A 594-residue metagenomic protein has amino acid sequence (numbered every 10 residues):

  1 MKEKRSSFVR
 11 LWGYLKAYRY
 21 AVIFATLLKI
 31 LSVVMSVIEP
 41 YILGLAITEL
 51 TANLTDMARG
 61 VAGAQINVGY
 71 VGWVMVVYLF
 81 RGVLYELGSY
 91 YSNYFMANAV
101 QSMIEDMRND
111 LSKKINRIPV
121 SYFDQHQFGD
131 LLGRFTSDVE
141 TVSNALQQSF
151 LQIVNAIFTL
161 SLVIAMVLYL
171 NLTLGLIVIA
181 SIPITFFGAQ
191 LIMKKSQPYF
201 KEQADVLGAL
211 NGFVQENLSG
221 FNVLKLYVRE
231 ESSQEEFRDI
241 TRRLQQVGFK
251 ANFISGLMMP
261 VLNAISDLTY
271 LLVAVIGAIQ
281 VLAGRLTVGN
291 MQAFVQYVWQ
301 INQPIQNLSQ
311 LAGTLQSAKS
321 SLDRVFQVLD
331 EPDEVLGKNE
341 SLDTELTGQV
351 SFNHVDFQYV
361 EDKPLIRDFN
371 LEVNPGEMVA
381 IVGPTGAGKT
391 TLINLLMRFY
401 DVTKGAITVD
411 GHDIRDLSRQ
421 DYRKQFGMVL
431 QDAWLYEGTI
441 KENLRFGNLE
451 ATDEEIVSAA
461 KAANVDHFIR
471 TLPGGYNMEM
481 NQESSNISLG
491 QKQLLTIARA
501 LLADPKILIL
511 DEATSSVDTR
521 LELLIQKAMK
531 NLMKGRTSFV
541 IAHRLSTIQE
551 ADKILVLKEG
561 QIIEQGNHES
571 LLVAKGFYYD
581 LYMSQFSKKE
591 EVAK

Functional and structural regions predicted by a protein language model:
M1-K2, Q101, N109-G133, S137-V139 (+6 more regions): Short intracellular "coupling" helices and adjacent cytoplasmic loop segments at the cytosolic face of multi-pass
K4-R19, L131: A short amphipathic helical element positioned immediately N-terminal to and/or at the very start of a transmembrane
K16-Y20, V120-S121, V139-L146, F150 (+7 more regions): An intracellular "coupling" helix at the cytosolic face of ABC transporter transmembrane type-1 domains
A17, A21-V34, Q148-E202, V273-L286 (+1 more regions): Transmembrane helices of ABC transporter permease
Y20-L45, V74, Y78, N93-A97 (+4 more regions): Alpha-helical segments in transporter systems
V22-G88, Y169-T173, G284-V288: Transmembrane helix-loop-helix hairpins at lipid-water interfaces of multipass membrane proteins, especially the type-1
A64, G337, D343-K594: ABC-type nucleotide-binding domain
R229, F253, Y270, F294 (+1 more regions): Cytosolic ends of transmembrane helices, especially the final helix of ABC transmembrane type-1 domains
